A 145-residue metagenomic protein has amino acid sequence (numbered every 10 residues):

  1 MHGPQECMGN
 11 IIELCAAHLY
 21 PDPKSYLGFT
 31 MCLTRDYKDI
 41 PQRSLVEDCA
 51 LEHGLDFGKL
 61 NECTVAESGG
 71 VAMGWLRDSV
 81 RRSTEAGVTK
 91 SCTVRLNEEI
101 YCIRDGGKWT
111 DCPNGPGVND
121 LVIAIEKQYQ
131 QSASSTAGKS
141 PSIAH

Functional and structural regions predicted by a protein language model:
M1-L45, C49-A50: Chalcogenol-based redox active-site neighborhoods
C32, D36-I40, S44-H145: C-terminal cap of thioredoxin/glutaredoxin-like
